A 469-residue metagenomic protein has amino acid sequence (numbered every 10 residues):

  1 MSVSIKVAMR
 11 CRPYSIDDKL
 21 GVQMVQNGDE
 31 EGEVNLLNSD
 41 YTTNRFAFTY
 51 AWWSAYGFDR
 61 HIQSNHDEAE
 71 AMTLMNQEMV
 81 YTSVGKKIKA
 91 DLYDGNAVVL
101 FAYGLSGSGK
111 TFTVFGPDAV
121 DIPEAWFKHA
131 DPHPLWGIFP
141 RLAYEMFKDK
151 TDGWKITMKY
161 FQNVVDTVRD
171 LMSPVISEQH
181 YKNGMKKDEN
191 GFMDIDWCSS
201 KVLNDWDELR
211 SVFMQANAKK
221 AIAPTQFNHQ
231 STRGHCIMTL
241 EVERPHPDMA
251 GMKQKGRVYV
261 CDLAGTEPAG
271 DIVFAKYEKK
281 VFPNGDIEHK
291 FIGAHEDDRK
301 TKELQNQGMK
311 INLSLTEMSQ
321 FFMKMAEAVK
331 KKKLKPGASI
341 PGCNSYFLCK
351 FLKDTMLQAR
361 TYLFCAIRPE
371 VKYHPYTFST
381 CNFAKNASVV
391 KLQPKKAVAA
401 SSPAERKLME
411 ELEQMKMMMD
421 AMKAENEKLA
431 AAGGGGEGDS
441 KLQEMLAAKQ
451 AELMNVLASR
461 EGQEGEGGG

Functional and structural regions predicted by a protein language model:
S2, K6, M79-D121, P132-K155 (+3 more regions): Conserved C-terminal subdomain of P-loop nucleotide-binding cores
S2-Y41, T232-H235, K253-V260: N-terminal switch/interaction subdomains of large nucleotide-dependent motors and GTPases
L20-E78: Charged, amphipathic alpha-helical linker segments immediately N-terminal to NTP-binding catalytic cores
F46-S54, F58-M72, A119-P132, M193-S200 (+3 more regions): Short interface patches used for recognition in eukaryotic signaling and trafficking proteins
V114-P117, V164-K186, T377: Short beta-strand-loop
E189-F192, M356: Flexible, small-/acidic-enriched active-site or ligand-binding loops
G434-E437, G462-G468: Small-residue-biased low-complexity repeat regions
